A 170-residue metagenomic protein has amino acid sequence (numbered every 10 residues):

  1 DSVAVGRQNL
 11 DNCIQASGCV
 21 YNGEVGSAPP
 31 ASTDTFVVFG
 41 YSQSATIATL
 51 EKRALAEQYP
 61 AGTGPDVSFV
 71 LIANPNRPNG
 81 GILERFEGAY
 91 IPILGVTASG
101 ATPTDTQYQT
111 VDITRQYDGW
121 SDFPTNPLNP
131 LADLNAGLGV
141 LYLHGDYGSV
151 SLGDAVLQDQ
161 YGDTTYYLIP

Functional and structural regions predicted by a protein language model:
D1-A31, A54-P170: Surface cap/lid and interfacial helix-loop subdomains adjacent to catalytic sites that gate substrate access
V38-T49: Gly/Ala-rich beta-loop-alpha elbow adjacent to hydrolase catalytic centers
